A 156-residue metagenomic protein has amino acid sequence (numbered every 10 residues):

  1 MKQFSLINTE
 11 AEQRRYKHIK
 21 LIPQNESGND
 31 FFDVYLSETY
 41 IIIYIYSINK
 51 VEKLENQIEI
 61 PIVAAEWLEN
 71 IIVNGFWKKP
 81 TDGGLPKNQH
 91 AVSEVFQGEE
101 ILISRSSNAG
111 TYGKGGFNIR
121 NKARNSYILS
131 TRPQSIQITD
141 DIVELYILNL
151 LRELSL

Functional and structural regions predicted by a protein language model:
M1-L156: Positively charged, low-complexity terminal tracts and the immediately adjacent first secondary-structure elements
